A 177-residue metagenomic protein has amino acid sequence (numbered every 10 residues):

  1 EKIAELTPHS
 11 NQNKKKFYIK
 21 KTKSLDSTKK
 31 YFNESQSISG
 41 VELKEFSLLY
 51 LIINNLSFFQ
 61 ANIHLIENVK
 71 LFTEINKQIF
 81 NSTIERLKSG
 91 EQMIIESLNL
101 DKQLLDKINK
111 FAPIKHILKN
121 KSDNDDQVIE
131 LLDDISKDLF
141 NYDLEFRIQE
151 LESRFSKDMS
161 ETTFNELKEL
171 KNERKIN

Functional and structural regions predicted by a protein language model:
E1-N177: A charged alpha-helical hairpin associated with nucleic-acid processing machineries
